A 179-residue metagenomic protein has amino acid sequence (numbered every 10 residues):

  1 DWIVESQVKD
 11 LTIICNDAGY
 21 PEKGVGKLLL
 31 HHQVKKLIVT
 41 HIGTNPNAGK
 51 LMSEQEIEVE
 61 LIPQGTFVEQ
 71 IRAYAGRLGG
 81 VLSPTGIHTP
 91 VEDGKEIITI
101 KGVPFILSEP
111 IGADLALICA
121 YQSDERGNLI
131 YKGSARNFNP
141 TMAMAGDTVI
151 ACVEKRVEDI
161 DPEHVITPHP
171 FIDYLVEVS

Functional and structural regions predicted by a protein language model:
D1-S179: Conserved alpha/beta enzyme-core scaffold
